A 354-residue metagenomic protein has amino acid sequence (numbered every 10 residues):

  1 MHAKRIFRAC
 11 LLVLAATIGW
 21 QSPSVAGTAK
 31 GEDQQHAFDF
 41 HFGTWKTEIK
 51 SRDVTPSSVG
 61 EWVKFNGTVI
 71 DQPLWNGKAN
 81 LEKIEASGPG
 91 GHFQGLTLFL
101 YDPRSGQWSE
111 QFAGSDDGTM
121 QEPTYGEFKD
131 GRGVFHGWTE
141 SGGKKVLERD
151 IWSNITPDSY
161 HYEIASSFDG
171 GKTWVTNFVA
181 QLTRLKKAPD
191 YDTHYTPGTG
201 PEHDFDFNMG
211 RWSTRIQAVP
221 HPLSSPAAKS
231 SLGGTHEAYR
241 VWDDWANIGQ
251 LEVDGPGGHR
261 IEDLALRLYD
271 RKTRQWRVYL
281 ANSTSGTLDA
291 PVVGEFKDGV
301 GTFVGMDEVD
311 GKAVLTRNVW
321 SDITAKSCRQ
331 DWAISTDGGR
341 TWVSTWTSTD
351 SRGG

Functional and structural regions predicted by a protein language model:
H2-C10: Bacterial N-terminal signal peptides that target proteins for export
K4, A15-A16, A26, V314: A detector of low-complexity, intrinsically disordered, Ser/Thr/Gly/Pro/Ala-rich segments
A9-G19: Bacterial N-terminal signal peptides
Q21-P23: N-terminal twin-arginine translocation
V25-G354: Hydrophobic small-molecule pocket/channel-lining residues, especially in calycin-type beta-barrels
